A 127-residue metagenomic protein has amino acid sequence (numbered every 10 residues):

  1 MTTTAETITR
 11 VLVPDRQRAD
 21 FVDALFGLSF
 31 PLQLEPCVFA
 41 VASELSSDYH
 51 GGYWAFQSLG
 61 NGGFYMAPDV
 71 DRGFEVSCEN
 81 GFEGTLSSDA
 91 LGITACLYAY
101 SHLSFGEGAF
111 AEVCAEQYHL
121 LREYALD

Functional and structural regions predicted by a protein language model:
T3-R18, S104-D127: Low-complexity intrinsically disordered segments
T4-D48: Negatively charged, low-complexity tracts enriched in Asp/Glu with abundant Ser/Thr
E6-T9, V22, L59-G62, E83-L86: Short, functional N-terminal and low-complexity linear motifs
R18, H50-Y53, A90-C96: Short runs of predominantly hydrophobic/aromatic residues within well-ordered alpha helices that form helix-helix
D23, D48, S58, D69 (+2 more regions): Compositionally biased, low-complexity repeat tracts
F26, A42-S46, L97, S104 (+1 more regions): Hydrophobic, Leu/Ile/Phe/Ala-enriched alpha-helical segments that form helix-helix packing faces
S29-G73: Amphipathic, interaction-prone secondary-structure segments
V76-C114: Compact, glycine/acidic-enriched structural inserts
